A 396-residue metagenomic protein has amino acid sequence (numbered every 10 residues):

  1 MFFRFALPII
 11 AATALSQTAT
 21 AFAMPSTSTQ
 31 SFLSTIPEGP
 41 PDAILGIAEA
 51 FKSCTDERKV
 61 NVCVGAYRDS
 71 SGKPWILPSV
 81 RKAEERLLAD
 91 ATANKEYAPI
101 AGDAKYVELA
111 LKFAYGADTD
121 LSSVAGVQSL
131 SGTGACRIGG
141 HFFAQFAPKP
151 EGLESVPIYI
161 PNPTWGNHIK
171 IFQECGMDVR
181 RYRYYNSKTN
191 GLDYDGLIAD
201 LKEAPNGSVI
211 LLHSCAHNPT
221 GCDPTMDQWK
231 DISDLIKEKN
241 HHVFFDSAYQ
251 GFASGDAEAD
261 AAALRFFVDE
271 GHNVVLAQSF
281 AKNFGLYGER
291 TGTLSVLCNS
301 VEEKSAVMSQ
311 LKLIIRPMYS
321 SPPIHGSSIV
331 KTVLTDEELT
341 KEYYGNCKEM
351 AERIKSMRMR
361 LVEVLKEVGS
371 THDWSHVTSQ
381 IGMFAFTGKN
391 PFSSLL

Functional and structural regions predicted by a protein language model:
M1-Q30: N-terminal mitochondrial targeting presequence
F22-G102, L109, P323, L396: N-terminal "arm"/small-domain region of PLP-dependent enzymes with the aminotransferase-like
R68-K73, P219-T220, G285-L286: Short catalytic/ligand-binding loop motif for oxyanion handling, primarily in non-cytosolic enzymes, centered on
R86-L88, T92-E238, Q250-F252, E258-L264 (+1 more regions): Conserved core of the PLP fold type I
S247: Walker B catalytic acidic pair
D269-Y344: Conserved core segment of the aminotransferase class I/II
Y344-L395: Conserved PLP-binding catalytic core of the aspartate aminotransferase-like
